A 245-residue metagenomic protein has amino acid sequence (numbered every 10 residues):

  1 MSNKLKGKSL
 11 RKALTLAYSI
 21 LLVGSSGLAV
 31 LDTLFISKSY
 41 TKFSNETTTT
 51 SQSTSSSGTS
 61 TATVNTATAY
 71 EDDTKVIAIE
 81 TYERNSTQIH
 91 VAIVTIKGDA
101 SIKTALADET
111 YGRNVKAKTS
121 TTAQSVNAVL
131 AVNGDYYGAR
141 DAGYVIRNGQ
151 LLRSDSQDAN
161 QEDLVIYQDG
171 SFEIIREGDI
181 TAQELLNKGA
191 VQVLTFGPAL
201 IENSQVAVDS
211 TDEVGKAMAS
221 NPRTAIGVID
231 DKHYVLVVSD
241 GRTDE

Functional and structural regions predicted by a protein language model:
S2-Q157, Q161-D163, E173-I174: Zymogen propeptides
Y70, V132-D212, A217: Active-site-adjacent helix-turn-beta-strand microarchitecture at beta-sheet edges that either contains or buttresses
T95-G98, I166-F172, N203, V228-K232: Short acidic-glycine loop/turn motifs at beta-strand connectors
A107-Y111, G178-A182, S239-T243: Short, solvent-exposed aromatic-acidic interface loops
G112-K116, Q183-G189, A219-S220, E245: A short, polar/proline- and glycine-enriched secondary-structure boundary/capping micro-motif
N127, N160-Q161, Q168-D169, T195-F196 (+2 more regions): Short coil/turn connectors at secondary-structure junctions
V129-N133, V165, G227, V235-V237: Structural recognition of the beta-strand scaffold that forms the well-ordered cores of secreted hydrolase catalytic
V193, I201, Q205-E245: Domain-core and long-helix interface of multi-subunit machines
